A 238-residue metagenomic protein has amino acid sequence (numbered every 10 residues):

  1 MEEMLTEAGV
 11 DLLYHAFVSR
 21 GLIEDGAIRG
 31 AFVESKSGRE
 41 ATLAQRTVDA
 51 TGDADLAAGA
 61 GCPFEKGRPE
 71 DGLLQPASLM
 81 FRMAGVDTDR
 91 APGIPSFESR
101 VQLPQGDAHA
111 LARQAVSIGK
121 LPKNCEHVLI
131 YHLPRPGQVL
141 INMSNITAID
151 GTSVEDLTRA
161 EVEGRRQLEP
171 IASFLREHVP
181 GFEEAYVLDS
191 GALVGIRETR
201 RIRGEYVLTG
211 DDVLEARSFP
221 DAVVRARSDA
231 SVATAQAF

Functional and structural regions predicted by a protein language model:
M1-E2: Active-site-adjacent alpha/beta core region of enzyme catalytic domains
L5-S19: A conserved beta-strand/loop element that lines the FAD pocket in flavoprotein oxidoreductases
H15, A27, E34-R46, A50-F238: Flavin (FAD/FMN)-binding glycine-rich loop and adjacent Rossmann-like elements that form
G21-L22, L73: Short secondary-structure capping/turn micro-motifs that flank functional sites
L22-R29: A short, glycine/Asx- and small/polar-enriched loop/turn that sits immediately N-terminal to a beta-strand
